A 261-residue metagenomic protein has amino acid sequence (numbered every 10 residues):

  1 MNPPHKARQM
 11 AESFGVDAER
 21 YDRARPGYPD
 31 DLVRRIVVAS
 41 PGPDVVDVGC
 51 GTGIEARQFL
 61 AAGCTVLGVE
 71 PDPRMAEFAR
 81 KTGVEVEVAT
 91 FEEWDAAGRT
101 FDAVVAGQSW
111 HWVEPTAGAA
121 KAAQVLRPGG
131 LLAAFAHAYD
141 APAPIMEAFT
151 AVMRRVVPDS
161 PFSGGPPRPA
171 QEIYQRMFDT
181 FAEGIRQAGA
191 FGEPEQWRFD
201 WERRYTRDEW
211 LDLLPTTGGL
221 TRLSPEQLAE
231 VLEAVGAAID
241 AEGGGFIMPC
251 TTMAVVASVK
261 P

Functional and structural regions predicted by a protein language model:
M1-S40, I54: Conserved class I S-adenosyl-L-methionine
G42-G49: Conserved class I S-adenosyl-L-methionine
T52-W94: Class I SAM-dependent methyltransferase SAM/SAH-binding core
E93-V104: A short acidic, Gly/Pro-enriched loop at the edge of an enzyme's catalytic core that lines a small-molecule cofactor
D102-T116: A short SAM/SAH-binding and catalytic strip from SAM-dependent methyltransferases
G118-P128: A short glycine-rich, Lys/Arg-flanked "PGG" loop and its adjoining helix->strand segment in the class I
R127-D200: Conserved catalytic/acceptor-binding region of the Class I
E172-P261: Conserved Class I S-adenosyl-L-methionine
